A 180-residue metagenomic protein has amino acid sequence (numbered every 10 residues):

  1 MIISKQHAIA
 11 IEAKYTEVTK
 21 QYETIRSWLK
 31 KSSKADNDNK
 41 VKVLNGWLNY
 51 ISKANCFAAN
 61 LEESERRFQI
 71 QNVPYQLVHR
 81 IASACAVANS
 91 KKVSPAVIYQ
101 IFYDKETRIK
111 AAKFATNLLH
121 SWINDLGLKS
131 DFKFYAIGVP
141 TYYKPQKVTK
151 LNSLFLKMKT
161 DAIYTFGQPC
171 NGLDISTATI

Functional and structural regions predicted by a protein language model:
M1-I2, H7-Y15, R80: Conserved catalytic cores of phosphodiester-cleaving nucleases, focusing on short active-site segments
Y15-I101: Catalytic cores of nucleic-acid endonucleases
V73-I180: Non-catalytic C-terminal interaction segments of nucleic acid-processing enzymes
